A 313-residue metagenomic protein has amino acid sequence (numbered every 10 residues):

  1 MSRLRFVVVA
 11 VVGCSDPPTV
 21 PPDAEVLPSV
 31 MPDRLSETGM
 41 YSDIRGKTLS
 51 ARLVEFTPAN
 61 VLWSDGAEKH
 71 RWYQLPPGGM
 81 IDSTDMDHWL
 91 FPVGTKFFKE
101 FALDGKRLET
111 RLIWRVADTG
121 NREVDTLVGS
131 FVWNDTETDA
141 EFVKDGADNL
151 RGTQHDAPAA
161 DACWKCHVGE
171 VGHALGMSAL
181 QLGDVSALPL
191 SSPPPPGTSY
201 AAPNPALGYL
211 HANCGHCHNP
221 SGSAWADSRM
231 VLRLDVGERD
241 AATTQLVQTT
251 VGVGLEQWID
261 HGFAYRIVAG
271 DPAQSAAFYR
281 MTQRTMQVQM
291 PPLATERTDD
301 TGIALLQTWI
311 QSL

Functional and structural regions predicted by a protein language model:
M1-V12: Sec-dependent bacterial lipoprotein signal peptides
R5-V7, S36, V247: Compositionally biased amphipathic helical and low-complexity segments enriched in hydrophobic
V11-E25: Ser/Thr-rich, Pro/Gly/Ala-heavy low-complexity intrinsically disordered linkers and tails of secreted extracellular
V11-G13, P28, G66, T84 (+3 more regions): Preference for short coil/turn "hinge" residues that link or interrupt alpha-helices
P18-P21, H88, R107-L313: Sequence context surrounding c-type heme c attachment/ligation sites in exported
P21-D87, F91-E141: Conserved small-residue
